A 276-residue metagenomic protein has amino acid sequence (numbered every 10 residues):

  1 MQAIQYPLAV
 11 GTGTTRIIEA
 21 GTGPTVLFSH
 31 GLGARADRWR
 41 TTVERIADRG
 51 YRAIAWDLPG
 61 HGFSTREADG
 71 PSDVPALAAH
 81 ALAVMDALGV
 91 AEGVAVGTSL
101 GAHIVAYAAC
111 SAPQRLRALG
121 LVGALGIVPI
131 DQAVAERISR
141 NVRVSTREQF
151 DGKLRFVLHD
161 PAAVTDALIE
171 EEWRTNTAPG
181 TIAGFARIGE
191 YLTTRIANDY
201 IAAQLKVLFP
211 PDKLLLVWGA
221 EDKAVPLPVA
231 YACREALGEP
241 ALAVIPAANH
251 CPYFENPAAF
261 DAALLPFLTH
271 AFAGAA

Functional and structural regions predicted by a protein language model:
M1-V26, D48-Y51, V90-A91, L268-A276: Alpha/beta-hydrolase fold catalytic core
R16-F63: Conserved HGGG/HGGXW glycine-rich cap/lid loop of the alpha/beta-hydrolase fold
D48, A55-L100, F254, A262: Active-site loop/oxyanion-hole signature of alpha/beta-hydrolase fold enzymes
A106-C110, R117-E148: Flexible "cap/lid" loop of the alpha/beta hydrolase fold
I130, R147-L208: Conserved alpha/beta-hydrolase catalytic His-Asp/Glu region
P210, L216-W218: Short beta-strand/loop motif that positions the catalytic acidic residue of the alpha/beta-hydrolase fold
E221-V225: Acidic catalytic loop of the alpha/beta-hydrolase fold
E239-A276: Catalytic active-site module of serine/aspartate enzymes centered on a nucleophile-bearing elbow/loop
